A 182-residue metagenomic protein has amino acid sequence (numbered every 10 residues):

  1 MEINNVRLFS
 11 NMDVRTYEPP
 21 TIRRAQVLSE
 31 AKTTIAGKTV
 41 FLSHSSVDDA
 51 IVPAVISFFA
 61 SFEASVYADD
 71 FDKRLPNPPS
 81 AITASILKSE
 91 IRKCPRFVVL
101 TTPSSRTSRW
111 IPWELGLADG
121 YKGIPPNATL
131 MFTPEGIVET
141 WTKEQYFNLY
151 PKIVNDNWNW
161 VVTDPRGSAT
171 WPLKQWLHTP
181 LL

Functional and structural regions predicted by a protein language model:
M1-T34, E135-L182: C-terminal interaction surface of TIR/SEFIR-family domains
S29-A68: Short, contiguous, helix-prone interaction/anchoring segments in small proteins
F62-L87: Conserved BB-loop
D72, P103-S104, L130-E139: Short beta-alpha junction loops
E90-I91: Structural alpha-helical scaffold elements that stabilize or flank donor/cofactor-binding regions in carbohydrate
C94: An anion/phosphate-binding loop that grips the pyrophosphate of nucleotide cofactors and donors
F97-V98: Short, well-ordered beta-strand core segments
P103-Y121: Conserved TIR/SEFIR loop-to-helix hotspot centered on a Trp-containing motif with a nearby acidic residue
